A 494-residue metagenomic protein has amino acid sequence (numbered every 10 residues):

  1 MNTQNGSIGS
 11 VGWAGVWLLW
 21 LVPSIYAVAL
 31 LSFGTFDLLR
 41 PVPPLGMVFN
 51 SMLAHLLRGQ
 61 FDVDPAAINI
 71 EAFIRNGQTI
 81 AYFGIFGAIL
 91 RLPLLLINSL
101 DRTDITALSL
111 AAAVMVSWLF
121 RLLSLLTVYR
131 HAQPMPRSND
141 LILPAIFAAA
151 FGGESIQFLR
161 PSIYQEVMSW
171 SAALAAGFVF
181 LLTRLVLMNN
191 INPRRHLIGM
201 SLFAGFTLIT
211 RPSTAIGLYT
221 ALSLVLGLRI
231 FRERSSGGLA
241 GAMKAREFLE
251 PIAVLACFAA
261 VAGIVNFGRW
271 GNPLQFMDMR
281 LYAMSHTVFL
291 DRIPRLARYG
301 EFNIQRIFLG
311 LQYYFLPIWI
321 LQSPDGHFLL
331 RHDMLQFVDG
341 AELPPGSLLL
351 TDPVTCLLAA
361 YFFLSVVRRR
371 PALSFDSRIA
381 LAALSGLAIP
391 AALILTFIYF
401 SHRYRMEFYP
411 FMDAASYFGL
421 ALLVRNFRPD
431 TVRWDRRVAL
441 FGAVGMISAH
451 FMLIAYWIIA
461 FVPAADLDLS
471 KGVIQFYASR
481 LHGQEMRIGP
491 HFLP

Functional and structural regions predicted by a protein language model:
M1-P44, S138-P144, L239-V254, D435-V444: Start-transfer (signal-anchor) and selected internal transmembrane alpha helices of multi-pass inner/ER membrane
A27-F33, F248-A360, H450-I459: Membrane-lumen/periplasm interface segments of specific transmembrane helices in polyprenyl phosphate-linked
R75-A112, R130-M135, P161, H332-P344: Juxtamembrane segments of multi-pass membrane glycosylation machinery that transfer sugars from lipid-linked donors
D104-P134, G177-L181, A360: Transmembrane-helix motifs of polytopic, lipid-linked glycan transferases
L143-A149, H196-L202, A256, P371-I394: Transmembrane alpha-helix segments characteristic of polytopic inner-membrane glycan-assembly/cell-envelope
F147, W170-N190, G199-A204, L218-A221 (+2 more regions): Specific aromatic-rich, kink-prone transmembrane helix
G217-A256: Perimembrane helix-loop-helix junctions
S223, R232-E233, D333-S374, S416 (+2 more regions): Hydrophobic, aromatic-rich transmembrane alpha-helices and their immediate juxtamembrane boundary segments
